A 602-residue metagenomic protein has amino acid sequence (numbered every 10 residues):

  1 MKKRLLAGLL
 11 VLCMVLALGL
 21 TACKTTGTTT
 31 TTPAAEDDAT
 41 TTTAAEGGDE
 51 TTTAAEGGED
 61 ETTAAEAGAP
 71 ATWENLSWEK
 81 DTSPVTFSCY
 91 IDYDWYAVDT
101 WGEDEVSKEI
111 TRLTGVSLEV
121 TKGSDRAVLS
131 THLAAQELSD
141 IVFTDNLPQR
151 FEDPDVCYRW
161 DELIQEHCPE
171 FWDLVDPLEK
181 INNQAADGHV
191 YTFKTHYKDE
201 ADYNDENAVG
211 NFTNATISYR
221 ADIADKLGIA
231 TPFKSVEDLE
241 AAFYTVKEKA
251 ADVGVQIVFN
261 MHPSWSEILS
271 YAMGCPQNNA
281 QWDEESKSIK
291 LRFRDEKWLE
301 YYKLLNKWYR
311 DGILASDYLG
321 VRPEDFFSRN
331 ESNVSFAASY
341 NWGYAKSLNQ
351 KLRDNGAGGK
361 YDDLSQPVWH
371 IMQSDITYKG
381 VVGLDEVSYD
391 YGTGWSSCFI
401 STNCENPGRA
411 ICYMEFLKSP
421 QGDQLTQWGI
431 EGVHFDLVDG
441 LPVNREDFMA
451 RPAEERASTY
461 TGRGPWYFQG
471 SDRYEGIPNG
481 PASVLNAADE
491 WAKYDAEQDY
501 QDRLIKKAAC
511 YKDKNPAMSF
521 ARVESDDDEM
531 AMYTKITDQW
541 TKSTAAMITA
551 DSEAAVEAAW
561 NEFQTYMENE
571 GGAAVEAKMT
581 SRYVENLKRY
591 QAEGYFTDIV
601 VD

Functional and structural regions predicted by a protein language model:
R4-T25: Sec-dependent N-terminal signal peptides of Gram-positive bacterial secreted proteins and lipoproteins
C23-L227, T231-V236, L269-M273, A280-E284 (+3 more regions): Conserved N-terminal structural module of periplasmic/extracytoplasmic solute-binding proteins
S83-F87, T114-E119, A135-D140, D155-V156 (+6 more regions): Loop/turn elements at helix/coil->beta-strand transitions in domains of secreted/extracellular proteins
A127-L138, Q149, A241-E248, E324-F336 (+1 more regions): Short helices/loops that flank or line small-molecule/ion binding pockets
Q149, S264-E284, N306-P478: Extracytoplasmic/periplasmic substrate-binding proteins
D155-A186, A242-K247, G254-K287, F336-D362: Carboxylate/His-rich catalytic cores and anion/metal-binding grooves
K194-S266, W282-R329, C398-R409, F416 (+1 more regions): Helix-loop-helix "hinge/cap" segment bordering the ligand-binding cleft or interdomain interface
F416, Q421-A545, D551: Conserved small-residue motifs centered on glycine
